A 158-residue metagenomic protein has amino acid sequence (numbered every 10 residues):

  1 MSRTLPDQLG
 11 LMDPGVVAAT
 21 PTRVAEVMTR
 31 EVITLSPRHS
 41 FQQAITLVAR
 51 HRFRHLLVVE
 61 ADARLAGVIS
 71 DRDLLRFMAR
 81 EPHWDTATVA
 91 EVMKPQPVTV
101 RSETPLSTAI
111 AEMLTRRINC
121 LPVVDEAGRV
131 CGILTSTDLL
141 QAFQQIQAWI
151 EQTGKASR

Functional and structural regions predicted by a protein language model:
M1-R158: Tandem CBS (Cystathionine beta-synthase) repeat/Bateman regulatory domains
